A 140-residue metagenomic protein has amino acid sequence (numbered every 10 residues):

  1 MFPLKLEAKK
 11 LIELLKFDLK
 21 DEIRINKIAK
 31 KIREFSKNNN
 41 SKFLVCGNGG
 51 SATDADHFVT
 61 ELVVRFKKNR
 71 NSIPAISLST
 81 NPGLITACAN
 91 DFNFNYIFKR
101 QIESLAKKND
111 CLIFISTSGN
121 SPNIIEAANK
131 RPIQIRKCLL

Functional and structural regions predicted by a protein language model:
M1-K20: Generic N-terminal amphipathic, Lys/Arg-enriched alpha-helix
L4, A8, I25-A29, A55: Hydrophobic packing residues in well-ordered alpha-helices of helical domains and bundles
F17-N38: A short, well-structured juxtamembrane/interface segment
L19-R24, C88-F92, S116-T117: Short, flexible loop segments at the rims of nucleotide/cofactor-binding pockets, characterized by
R24-K31, I97, Q101, N123: Well-ordered alpha-helical segments embedded in enzymatic catalytic cores
E34-L105: Glycine-rich, small/polar surface segments that engage phosphate groups of diverse ligands
K108-L140: C-terminal binding/interaction regions
